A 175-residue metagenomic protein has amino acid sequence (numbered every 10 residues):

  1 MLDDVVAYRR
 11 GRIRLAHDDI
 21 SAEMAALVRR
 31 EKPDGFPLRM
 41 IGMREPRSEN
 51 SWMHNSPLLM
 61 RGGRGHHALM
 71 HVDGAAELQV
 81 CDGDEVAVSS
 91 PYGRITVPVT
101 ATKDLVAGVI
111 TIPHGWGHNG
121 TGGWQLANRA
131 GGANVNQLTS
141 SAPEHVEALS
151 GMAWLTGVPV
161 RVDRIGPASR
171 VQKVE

Functional and structural regions predicted by a protein language model:
M1-L58: Long, low-complexity segments enriched in small/aliphatic residues
S51-L69, D73-E175: Long, contiguous, secondary-structure-rich segments that constitute the structural scaffold of globular domains
